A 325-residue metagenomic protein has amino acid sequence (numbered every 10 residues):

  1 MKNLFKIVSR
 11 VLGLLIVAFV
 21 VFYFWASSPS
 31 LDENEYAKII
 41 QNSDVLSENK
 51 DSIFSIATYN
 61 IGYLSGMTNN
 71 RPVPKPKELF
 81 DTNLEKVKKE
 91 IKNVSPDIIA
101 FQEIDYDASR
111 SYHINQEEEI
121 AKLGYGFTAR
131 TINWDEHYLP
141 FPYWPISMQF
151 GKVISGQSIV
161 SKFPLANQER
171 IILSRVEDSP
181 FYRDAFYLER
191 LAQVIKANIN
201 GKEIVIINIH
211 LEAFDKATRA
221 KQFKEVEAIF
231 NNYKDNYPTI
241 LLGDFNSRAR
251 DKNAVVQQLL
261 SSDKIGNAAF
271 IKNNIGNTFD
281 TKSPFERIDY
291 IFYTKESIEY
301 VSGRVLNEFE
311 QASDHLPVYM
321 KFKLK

Functional and structural regions predicted by a protein language model:
K2-K122, R130-Y143, Q149-I154, K325: N-terminal, active-site-proximal structural segment of metallo-dependent hydrolase catalytic domains
F5-V11, Y23-S43, A217, K221 (+2 more regions): Metal-dependent phosphoester-hydrolase catalytic domains
S55-I61, K86-H113, V160, I195-A197 (+4 more regions): Active-site beta-strand/loop signature of hydrolases that rely on acidic residues for catalysis
L64-S65, Y106-S109, E136-L139, A213-K216 (+2 more regions): Active-site environment of divalent metal-dependent phosphoester hydrolases
R71-P76, I104-Y106, R175-D184, I209-D215: Surface-exposed cleft-lining segments at the edges of enzyme active sites
K122-G124, G151-Q168, P284-E299, F322-K323: Conserved beta strand-loop-helix elements of the APE1-like EEP
T128-D135, Q168-S174, V301-L306: Conserved S-adenosyl-L-methionine
F150-V153, F163-N200: Active-site catalytic loop in hydrolytic enzyme cores
